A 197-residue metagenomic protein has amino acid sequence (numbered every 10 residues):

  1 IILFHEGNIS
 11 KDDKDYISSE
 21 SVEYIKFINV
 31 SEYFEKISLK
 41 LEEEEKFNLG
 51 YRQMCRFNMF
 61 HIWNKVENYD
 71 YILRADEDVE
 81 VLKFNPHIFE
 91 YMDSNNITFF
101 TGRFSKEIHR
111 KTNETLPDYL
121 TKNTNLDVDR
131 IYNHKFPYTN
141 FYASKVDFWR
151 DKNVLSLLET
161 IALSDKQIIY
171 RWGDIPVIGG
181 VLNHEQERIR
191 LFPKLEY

Functional and structural regions predicted by a protein language model:
I1-E6: Short internal beta-strands
G7-K14, H109: Short, charged/polar "capping" segments at the starts of alpha-helices and the immediately preceding loops
N8-I9, E32-F34, D78-E80, K106 (+2 more regions): Conserved beta-strand elements of beta-rich interaction domains across eukaryotes, especially beta-propellers
D12-D13, I17-Y69: Active-site-proximal specificity loops/subdomain of glycosyltransferases
D15-E23, I72, P86-S94: Short, surface-exposed basic-aromatic patches at helix termini and helix-loop junctions that form
E42-C55, V79-G179, H184: Conserved catalytic core of nucleotide-sugar-dependent glycosyltransferases
N68-L82: Short beta-strand-to-loop acidic/aromatic patch adjacent to the donor-nucleotide binding site
G102-F104, R188-E196: Catalytic beta-strand/loop signature of glycosyltransferases that borders the donor
